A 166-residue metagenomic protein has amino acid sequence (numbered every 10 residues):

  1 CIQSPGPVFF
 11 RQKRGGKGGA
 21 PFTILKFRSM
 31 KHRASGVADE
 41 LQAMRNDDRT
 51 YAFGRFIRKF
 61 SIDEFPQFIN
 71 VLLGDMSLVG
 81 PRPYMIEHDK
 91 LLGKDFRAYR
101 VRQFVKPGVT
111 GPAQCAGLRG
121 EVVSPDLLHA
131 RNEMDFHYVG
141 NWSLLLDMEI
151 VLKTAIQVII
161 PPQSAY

Functional and structural regions predicted by a protein language model:
C1-R33, N70, L144-Y166: A hydrophobic, helix-centered structural microdomain
P5-P7, K17, R55, D75 (+2 more regions): Gly/Ser/Thr-rich helix-start
V8-R49, T110-E133: Short, glycine-rich, amphipathic interfacial segments at transmembrane boundaries or analogous
F10-R11, V79-P81, I86-E87, S124-L127 (+1 more regions): Short, hydrophobic secondary-structure boundary micro-motifs
A43-K106, I150-V158: A short, structured surface patch at a secondary-structure boundary
F96-Y166: C-terminal terminal-structure detector
